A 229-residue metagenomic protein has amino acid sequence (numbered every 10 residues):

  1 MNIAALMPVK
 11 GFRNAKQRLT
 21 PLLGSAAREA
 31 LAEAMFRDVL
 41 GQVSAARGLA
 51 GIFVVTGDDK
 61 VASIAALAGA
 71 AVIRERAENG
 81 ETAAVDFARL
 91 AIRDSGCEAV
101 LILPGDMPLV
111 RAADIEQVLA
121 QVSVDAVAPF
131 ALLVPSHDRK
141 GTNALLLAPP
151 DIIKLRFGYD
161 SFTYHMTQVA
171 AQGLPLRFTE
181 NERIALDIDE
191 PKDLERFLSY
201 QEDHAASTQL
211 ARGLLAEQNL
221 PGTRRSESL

Functional and structural regions predicted by a protein language model:
M1-L19: N-terminal nucleotide-binding beta1-loop-alpha1 segment
A32-G48: A short, N-terminal amphipathic alpha-helix
R47-A71: Acidic donor-binding segment of Leloir-type glycosyltransferases
L49, C97, V127-P129, L174: Short, high-confidence coil segments that cap the C-terminus of an alpha-helix and link into the following beta-strand
A66-A99, Q168: Short phosphate-binding loop-to-helix
P104-P108: The conserved acidic donor/metal-binding loop of glycosyltransferases
V110-D138: Conserved donor-nucleotide/metal-binding helix-loop-beta segment in metal-dependent transferases, i.e., the alpha-helix
D160-F162, T167-L229: Conserved alpha/beta core of the MobA/IspD/sugar-nucleotide pyrophosphorylase nucleotidyltransferase superfamily
